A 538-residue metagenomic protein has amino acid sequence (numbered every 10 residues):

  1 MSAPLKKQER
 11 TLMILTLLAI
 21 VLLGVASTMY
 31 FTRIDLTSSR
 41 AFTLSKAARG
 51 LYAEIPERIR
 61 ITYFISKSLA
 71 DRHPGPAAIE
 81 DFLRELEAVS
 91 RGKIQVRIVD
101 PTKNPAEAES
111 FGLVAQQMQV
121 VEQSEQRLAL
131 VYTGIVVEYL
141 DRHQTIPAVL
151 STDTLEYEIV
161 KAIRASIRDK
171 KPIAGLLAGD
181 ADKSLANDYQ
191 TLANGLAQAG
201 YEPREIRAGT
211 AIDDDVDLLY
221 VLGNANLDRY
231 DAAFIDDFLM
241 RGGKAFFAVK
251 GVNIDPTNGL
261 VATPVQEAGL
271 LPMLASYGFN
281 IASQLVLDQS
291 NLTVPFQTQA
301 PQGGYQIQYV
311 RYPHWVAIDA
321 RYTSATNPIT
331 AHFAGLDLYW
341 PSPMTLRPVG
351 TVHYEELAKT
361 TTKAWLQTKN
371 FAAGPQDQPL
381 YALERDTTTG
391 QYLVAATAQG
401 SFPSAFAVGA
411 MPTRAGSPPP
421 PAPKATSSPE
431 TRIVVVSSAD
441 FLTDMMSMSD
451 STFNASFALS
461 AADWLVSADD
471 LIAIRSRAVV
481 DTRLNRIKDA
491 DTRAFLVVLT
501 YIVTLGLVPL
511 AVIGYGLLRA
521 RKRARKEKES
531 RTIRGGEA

Functional and structural regions predicted by a protein language model:
S2-R60, V160-K171, N280, G350-Y354 (+1 more regions): Extracellular ligand-binding/catalytic regions of CAZymes and related secreted enzymes and adhesion modules
K7-A232, D236: Juxtamembrane extramembrane loops of integral membrane proteins
V99-K103, R207, Q284-D288, R475-S476: Acidic carboxylate-rich catalytic motifs and surrounding loops in phosphoryl-/glycosyl-chemistry enzymes
V120-E125, A129, Q284-V294, A478: Short linear loop/turn motifs
V120-H143, R311-I329, Y501-T504: Extended, charge-rich low-complexity interaction segments
T133, R142, V149, A334-P343 (+1 more regions): A cross-taxonomic marker for long C-terminal extensions/tails that follow the last structured domain
T154, S184-N187, V265, R531 (+1 more regions): Conserved GHKL (Bergerat-fold) ATPase module
R168, L185-D470: Acidic, S/T/G-rich, low-cysteine, solvent-exposed domains in lumenal/extracellular/periplasmic regions of secretory
